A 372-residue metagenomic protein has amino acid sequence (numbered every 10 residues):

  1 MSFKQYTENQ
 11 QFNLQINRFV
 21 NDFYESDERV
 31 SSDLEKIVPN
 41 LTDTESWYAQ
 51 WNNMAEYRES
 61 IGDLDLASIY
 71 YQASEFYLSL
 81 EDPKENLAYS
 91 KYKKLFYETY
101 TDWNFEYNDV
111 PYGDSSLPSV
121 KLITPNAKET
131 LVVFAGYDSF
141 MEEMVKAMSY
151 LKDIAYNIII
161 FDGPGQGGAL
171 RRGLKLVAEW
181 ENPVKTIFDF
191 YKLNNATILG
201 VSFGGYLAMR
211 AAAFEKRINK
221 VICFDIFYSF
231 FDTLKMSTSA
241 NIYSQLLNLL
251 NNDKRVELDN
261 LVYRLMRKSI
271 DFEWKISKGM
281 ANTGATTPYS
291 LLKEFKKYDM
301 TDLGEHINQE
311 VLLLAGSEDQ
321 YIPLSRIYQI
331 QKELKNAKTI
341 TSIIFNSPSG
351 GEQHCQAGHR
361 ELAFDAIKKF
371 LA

Functional and structural regions predicted by a protein language model:
W51, L80-N126: N-terminal cap/lid segment of alpha/beta-hydrolase-fold proteins
Y137-S149: The serine-hydrolase catalytic nucleophile loop
A147, Q309, P323-E333: Short alpha-helix in the alpha/beta-hydrolase fold that links the catalytic acid
L151-G168: Conserved alpha/beta-hydrolase
G173-L193: Alpha/beta-hydrolase active-site loop
A213-L292: Hydrolase active-site cap/lid region
I307, L313-A315, D319: Short beta-strand/loop motif that positions the catalytic acidic residue of the alpha/beta-hydrolase fold
N346-E361: Catalytic histidine-centered segment of alpha/beta-hydrolase-like enzymes
